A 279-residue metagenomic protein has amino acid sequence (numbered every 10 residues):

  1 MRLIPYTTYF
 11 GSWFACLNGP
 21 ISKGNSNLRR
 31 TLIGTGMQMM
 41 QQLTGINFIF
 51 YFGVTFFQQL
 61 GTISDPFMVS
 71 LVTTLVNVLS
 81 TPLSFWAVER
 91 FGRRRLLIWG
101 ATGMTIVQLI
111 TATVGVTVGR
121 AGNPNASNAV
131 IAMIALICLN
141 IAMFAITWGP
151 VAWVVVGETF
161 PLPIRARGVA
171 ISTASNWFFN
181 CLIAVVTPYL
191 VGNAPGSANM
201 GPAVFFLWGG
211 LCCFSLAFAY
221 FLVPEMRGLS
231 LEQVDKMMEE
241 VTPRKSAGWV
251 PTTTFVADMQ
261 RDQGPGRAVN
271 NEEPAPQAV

Functional and structural regions predicted by a protein language model:
M1-V279: Alpha-helical transmembrane bundle of multi-pass membrane proteins
